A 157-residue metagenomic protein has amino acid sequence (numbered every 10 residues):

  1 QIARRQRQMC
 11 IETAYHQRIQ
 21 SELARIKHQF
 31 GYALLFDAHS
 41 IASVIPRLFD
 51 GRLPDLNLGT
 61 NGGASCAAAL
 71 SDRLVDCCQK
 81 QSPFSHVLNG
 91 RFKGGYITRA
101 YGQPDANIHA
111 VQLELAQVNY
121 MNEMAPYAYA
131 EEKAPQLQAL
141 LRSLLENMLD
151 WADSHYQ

Functional and structural regions predicted by a protein language model:
Q1-T13: Single conserved hydrophobic/aromatic residue that forms the stacking wall/gate of nucleotide- or nucleobase-binding
R4-R5, V75-H86, A130-L144: Short secondary-structure transition/capping segments
R5-Q8, T60, A64, Y127 (+1 more regions): Active-site oxyanion-binding pockets that recognize sulfate/phosphate
I11-A14, R18-S21, Q136-S143: A non-catalytic, amphipathic alpha-helix used as a structural packing/dimerization or gating element in enzyme scaffolds
A14-N122: Catalytic cores of processing enzymes, dominated by hydrolases/peptidases, characterized by acidic/His-rich
E123-Q157: His/Asp/Glu-rich mid-to-C-terminal helical/loop segments that flank catalytic regions of hydrolases
